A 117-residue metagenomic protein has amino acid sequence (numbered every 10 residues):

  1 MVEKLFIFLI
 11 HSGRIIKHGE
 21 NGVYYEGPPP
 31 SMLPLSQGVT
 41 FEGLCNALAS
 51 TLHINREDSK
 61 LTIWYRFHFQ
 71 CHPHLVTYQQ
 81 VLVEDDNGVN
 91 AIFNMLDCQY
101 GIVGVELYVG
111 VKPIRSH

Functional and structural regions predicted by a protein language model:
M1-H117: Phospho-regulated scaffold assembly regions enriched in serine/threonine/proline and acidic residues, encompassing
